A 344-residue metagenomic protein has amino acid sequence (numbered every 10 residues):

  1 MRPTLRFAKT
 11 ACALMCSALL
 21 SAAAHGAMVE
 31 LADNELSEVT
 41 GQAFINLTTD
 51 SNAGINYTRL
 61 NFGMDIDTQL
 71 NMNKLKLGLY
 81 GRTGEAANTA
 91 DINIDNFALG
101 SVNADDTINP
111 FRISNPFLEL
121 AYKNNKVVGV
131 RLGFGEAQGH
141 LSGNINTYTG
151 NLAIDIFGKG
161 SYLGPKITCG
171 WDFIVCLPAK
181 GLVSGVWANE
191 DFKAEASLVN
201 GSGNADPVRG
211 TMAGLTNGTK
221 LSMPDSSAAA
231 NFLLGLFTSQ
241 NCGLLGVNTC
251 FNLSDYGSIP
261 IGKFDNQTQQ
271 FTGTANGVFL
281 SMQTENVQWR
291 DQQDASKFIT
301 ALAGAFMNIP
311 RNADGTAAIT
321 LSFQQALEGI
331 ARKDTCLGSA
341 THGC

Functional and structural regions predicted by a protein language model:
M1-S51: Low-complexity repetitive segments in secreted/extracellular proteins
N52-C344: Long, compositionally biased low-complexity segments
